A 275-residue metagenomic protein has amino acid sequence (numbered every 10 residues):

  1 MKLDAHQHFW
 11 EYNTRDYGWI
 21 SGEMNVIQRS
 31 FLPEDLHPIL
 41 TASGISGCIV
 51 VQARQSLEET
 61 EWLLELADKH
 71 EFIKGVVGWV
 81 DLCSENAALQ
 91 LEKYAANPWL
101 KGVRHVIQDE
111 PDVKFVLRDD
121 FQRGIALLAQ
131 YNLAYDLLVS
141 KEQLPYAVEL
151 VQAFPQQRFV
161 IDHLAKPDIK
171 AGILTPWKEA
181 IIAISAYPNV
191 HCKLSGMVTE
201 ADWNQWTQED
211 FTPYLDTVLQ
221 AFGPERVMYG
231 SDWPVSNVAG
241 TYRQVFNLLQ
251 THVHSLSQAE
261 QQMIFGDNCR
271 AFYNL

Functional and structural regions predicted by a protein language model:
M1-L3, V26-G47, T217, A221-M228 (+1 more regions): Mid-to-C-terminal alpha-helical segments outside catalytic/metal-binding sites
M1-W19: Replace "His-x-His-based motif
H6, C48, L63, V76 (+7 more regions): Conserved, mostly hydrophobic/aromatic
H8, R54, A165, M197-V198 (+1 more regions): Catalytic metal-binding/acid-base residues of hydrolase active sites
S21-R29, E34-Q55, I73-D81, K101-H105 (+1 more regions): Divalent metal-dependent hydrolysis catalytic cores, especially in the metallo-beta-lactamase
D35-I39, E59-L66, A87-Y94, D120-L127 (+4 more regions): A general structural detector for well-ordered alpha-helical segments in enzyme core domains, enriched
S56-E142, E149, K193-M197, N204-Q205: Active-site gating/metal-coordination segments in enzymes
F115-M228: Catalytic pocket-lining loop regions of alpha/beta-barrel enzymes, especially the amidohydrolase/enolase/GH5 lineages
